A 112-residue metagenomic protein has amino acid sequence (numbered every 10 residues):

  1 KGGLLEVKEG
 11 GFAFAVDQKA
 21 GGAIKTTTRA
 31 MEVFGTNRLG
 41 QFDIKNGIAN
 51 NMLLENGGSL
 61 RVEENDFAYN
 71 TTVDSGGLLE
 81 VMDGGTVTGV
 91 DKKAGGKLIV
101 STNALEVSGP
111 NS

Functional and structural regions predicted by a protein language model:
G3-L5, G11-F14, G21-A23, R29-M31 (+8 more regions): The right-handed parallel beta-helix/beta-solenoid scaffold, focusing on the short coil/turn and N-cap positions
